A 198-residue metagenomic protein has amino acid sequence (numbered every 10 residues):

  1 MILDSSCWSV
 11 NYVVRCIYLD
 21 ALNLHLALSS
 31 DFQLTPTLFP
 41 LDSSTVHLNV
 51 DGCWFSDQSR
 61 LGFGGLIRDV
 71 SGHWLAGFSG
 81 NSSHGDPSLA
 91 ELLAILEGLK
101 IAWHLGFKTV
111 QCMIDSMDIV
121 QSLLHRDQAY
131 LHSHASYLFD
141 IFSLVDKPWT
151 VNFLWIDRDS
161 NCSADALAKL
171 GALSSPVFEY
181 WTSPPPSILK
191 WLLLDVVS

Functional and structural regions predicted by a protein language model:
M1-S198: Primary recognition of RNase H-like, Mg2+-dependent phosphodiesterase/nuclease domains
